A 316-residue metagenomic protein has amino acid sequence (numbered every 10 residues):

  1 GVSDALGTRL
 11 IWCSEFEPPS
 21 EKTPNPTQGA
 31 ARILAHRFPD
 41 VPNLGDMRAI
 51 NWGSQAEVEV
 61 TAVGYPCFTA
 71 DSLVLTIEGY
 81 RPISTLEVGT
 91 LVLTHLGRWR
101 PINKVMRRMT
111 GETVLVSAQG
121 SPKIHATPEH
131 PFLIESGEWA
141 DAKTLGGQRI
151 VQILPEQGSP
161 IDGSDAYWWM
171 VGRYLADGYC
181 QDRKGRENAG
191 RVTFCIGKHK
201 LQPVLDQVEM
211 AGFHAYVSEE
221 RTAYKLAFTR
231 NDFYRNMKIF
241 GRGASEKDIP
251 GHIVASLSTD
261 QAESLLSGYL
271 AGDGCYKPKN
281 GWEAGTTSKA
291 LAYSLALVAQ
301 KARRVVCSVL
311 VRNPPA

Functional and structural regions predicted by a protein language model:
G1-C67: Conserved active-site and SAM-binding loop architecture of S-adenosyl-L-methionine-dependent nucleic-acid
E15-P18, G89, G268, G281-W282: Catalytic palm active-site di-aspartate
C67-V88: Protein maturation boundaries and topogenic segments
S72, E87-T90, H130, R149: Surface-exposed loop/turn positions
S72-I77, V92, V114-A118: A short beta-strand micro-motif
I83, V88-G89, I102-K104, T113: NTP-handling and nucleic-acid-processing catalytic cores
L93-P101: Short coil-to-beta-strand transition motifs
H95, V105-P315: Intein-associated homing endonuclease modules of the LAGLIDADG/DOD-type, together with closely related HINT-family
